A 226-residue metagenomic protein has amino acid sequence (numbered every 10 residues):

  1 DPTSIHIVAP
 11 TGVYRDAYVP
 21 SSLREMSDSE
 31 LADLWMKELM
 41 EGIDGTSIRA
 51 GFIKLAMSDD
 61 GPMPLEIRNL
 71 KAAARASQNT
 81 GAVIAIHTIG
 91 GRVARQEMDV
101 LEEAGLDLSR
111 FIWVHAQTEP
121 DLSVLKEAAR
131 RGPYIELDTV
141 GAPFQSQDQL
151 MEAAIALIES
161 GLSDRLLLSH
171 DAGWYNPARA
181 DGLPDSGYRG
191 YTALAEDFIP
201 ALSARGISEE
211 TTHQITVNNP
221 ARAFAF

Functional and structural regions predicted by a protein language model:
D1-Q78, Y134, T139-F144: Active-site gating/metal-coordination segments in enzymes
H6-V8, A50-F52, V83-A85, R110-I112 (+2 more regions): Structural preference for beta-strand elements that scaffold enzyme active sites
E30-K37, E41, R68-N79, Q96-E103 (+4 more regions): Alpha-helical scaffolding segments of alpha/beta enzyme cores, especially the outer helices of TIM-barrel or partial
G42-P120: Divalent metal-binding pocket/active-site signature
E103-S109, E159-L162, A204-S208: Short helix-capping segments at alpha-helix termini
V114-E119, D138-A156: Active-site glycine- and acidic-residue-rich loops that bind and position anionic ligands or nucleotide-like cofactors
D138-T139, L162-S186, T212: Short acidic/histidine-rich active-site segments
G190-F226: Mid-to-C-terminal alpha-helical segments outside catalytic/metal-binding sites
